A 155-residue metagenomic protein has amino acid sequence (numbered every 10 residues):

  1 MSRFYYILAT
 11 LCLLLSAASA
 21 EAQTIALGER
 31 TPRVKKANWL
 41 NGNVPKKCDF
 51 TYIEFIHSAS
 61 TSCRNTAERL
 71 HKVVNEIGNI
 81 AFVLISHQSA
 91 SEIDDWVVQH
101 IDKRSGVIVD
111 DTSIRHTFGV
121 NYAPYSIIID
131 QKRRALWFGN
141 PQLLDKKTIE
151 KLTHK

Functional and structural regions predicted by a protein language model:
M1-L8: Bacterial N-terminal signal peptides that target proteins for export
L8-S16: Bacterial N-terminal signal peptides
L15-R33: N-proximal helix/coil linker or "cap" segments that precede and/or mark the start of modular domains
E29-T51: A short beta-strand-turn-helix
D49-T51, F55-S60, Y122: Short pre-active-site segment immediately N-terminal to redox-active cysteine/selenocysteine motifs in thiol-based
S62-H100, I114-H116: Structural microenvironment flanking redox-active thiols in thiol-disulfide oxidoreductases
V83, V97-Q131: Short, internal strand/loop/helix patches that form the active-site neighborhood or redox-interaction surface
D130-K155: Thiol-/selenol-based redox modules, centered on thioredoxin-like and closely related oxidoreductase domains
